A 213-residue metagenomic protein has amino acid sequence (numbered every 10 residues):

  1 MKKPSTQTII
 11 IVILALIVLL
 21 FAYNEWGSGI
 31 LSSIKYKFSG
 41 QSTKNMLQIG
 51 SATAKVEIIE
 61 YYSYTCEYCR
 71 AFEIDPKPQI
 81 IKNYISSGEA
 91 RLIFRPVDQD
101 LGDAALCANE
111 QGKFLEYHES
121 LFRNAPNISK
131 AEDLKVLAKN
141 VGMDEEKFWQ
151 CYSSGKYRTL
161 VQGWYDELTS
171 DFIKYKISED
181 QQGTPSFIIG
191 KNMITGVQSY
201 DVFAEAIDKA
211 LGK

Functional and structural regions predicted by a protein language model:
M1-K2, I34-Y36, K44, G212: Generic cytosolic/nucleocytoplasmic N-terminal low-complexity/intrinsically disordered segments
K2-S28, V56-E57, Y61, I74-K77 (+2 more regions): C-terminal cap of thioredoxin/glutaredoxin-like
S5-T6, S28-S33, G112, E116: Short, charged N-terminal helix-start/capping segments
A22-Q41: Sec-dependent signal peptide cleavage junction
I30-S32, T43, T53, R91 (+2 more regions): Polar low-complexity intrinsically disordered regions enriched in Ser/Thr and small residues
G40-V56: A short beta-strand-turn-helix
I49, S87, T195: Short glycine-rich loop/turn motifs that provide flexible caps or phosphate-binding loops at active sites
A54-W149, E179-D180, D208: Structural alpha/beta surface segment adjacent to cysteine/selenocysteine redox centers across thiol/disulfide enzymes
